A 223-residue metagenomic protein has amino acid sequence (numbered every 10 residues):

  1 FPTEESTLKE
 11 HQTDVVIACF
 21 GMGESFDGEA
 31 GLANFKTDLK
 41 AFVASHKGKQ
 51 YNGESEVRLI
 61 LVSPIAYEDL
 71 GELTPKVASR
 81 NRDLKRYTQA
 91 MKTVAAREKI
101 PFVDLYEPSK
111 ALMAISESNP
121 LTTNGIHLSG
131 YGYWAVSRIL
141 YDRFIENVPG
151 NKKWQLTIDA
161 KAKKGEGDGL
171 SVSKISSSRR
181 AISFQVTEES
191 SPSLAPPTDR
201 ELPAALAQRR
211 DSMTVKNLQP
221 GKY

Functional and structural regions predicted by a protein language model:
F1-S45, Y51-R58, S63-K76, K163-S178 (+2 more regions): Conserved SGNH/GDSL esterase-like catalytic core that processes O-acyl groups on lipids and polysaccharides
P2, E29-T37, A78-R86, I126-A135: Soluble non-cytosolic domains of exported or imported proteins
K9, A44, G48, Q89-A96 (+2 more regions): Surface-exposed alpha-helical segments enriched in charged/polar residues
I17-A18, M22, H46, V62-I65 (+6 more regions): Long, contiguous hydrophobic alpha-helical segments, chiefly transmembrane helices and signal peptides
S55-I65, N81-N119, W134-I158, G221: Extracellular serine-dependent O-acyl
L73, V77, L84, S118-T122 (+1 more regions): Generic, low-specificity signal for short hydrophobic/alpha-helical stretches with a mild N-terminal bias, encompassing
R97, N119-Y223: Conserved catalytic region of serine esterases and O-acyltransferases that act on ester linkages in lipids
